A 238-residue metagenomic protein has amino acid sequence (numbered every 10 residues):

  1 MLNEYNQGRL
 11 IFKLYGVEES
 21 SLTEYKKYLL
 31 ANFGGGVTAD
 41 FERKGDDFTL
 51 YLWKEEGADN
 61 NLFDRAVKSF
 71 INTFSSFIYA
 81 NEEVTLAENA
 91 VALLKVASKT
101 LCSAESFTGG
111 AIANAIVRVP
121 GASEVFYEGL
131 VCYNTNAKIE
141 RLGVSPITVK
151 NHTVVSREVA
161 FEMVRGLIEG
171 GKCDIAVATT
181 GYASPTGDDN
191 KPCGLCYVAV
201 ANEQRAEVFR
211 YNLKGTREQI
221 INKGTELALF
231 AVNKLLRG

Functional and structural regions predicted by a protein language model:
M1-N3, A39-D40: Internal gly/pro-rich beta-alpha loop/helix module that stabilizes soluble enzyme cofactors or their anionic handles
N3-S21: Short glycine-/aliphatic-rich beta-strand segments at the starts of folded cytosolic domains
E4, S21-L30, A58-G238: Short alpha-helical segments enriched in small residues
Y5-Q7, R43-T49: Short Gly/Ser/Thr- and Asp/Glu-enriched loop/turn motifs at secondary-structure junctions
L14-V17, L50-A58: Short beta-strand-to-loop capping motifs
Y15-A39: Short amphipathic alpha-helix segments
G35-D40, D174-A178: A short linear hydrophobic-aromatic micro-motif
D40-K44, R210-N212: Beta-strand->loop->alpha-helix junctions that form or flank phosphate-binding loops in nucleotide-handling enzymes
